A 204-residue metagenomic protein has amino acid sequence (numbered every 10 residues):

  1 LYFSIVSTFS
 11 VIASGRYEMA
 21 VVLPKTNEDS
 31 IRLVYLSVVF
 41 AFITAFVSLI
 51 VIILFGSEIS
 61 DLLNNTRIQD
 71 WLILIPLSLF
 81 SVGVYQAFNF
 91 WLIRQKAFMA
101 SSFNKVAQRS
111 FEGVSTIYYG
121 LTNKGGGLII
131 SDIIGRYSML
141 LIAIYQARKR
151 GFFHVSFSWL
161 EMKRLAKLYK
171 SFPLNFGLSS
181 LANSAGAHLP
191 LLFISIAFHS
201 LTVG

Functional and structural regions predicted by a protein language model:
L1, S60-L62, Y118-T122, S184-G204: Helix-terminus/linker motif at the lipid-water interface of multi-pass membrane proteins
L1-K25, A41, L79-A87, M139-I142 (+1 more regions): Small-residue-rich midsections of specific transmembrane alpha-helices
L1-S10, Q69-D70, I130, R164-F172 (+2 more regions): Interfacial/gating helices of multi-pass transporter permease domains
Y2, S7-S57, D70-I73: Membrane-water interface segments that mark the loop-to-transmembrane alpha-helix transition
F3, T8-F9, I50, L54 (+4 more regions): Alpha-helical transmembrane segments of multi-pass membrane proteins
A20-D29, F80-A107, I117-Y118, T122: Membrane-interface junctions at transmembrane-helix termini in multi-pass inner-membrane proteins
Q69-P76, S102-F152, T202-G204: Hydrophobic alpha-helical transmembrane segments
A143-H188: Interhelical loop/hinge segments that connect adjacent transmembrane helices in multipass membrane
